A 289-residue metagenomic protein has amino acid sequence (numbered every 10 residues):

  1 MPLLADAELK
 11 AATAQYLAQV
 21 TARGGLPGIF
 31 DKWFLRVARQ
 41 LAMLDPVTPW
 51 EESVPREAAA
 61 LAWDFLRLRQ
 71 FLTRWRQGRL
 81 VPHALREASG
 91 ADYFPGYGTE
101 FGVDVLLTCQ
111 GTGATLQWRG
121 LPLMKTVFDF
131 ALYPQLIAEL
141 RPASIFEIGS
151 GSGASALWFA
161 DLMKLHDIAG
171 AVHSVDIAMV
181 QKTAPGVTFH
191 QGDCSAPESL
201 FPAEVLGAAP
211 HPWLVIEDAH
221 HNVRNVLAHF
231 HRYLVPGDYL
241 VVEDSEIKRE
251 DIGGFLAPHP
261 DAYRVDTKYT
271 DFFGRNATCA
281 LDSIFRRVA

Functional and structural regions predicted by a protein language model:
P2-L214, A219-A289: A short alpha-helical cap/connector motif
